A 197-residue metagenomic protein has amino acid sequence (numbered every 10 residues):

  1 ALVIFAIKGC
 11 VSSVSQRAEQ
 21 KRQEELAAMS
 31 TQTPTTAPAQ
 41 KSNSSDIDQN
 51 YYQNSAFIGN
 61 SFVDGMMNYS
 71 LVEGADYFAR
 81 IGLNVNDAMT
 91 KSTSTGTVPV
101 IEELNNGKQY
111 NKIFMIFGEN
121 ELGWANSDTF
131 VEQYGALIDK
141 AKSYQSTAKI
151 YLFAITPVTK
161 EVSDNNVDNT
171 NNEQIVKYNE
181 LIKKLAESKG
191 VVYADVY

Functional and structural regions predicted by a protein language model:
A1-K8: Hydrophobic membrane-insertion alpha-helices, especially the h-region of bacterial N-terminal signal peptides
G9-N54: N-terminal, intrinsically disordered, polar/charged segments of Gram-positive cell-envelope systems that serve as
N43-Q133: Conserved SGNH/GDSL esterase-like catalytic core that processes O-acyl groups on lipids and polysaccharides
Y51-N54, K108-I113, Q145-I150, S188-V192: Loop/turn elements at helix/coil->beta-strand transitions in domains of secreted/extracellular proteins
M67, G118, G135, D139-S146 (+1 more regions): Sec-exported extracytoplasmic/periplasmic mature domains
N120, K142-I175: Active-site segments of SGNH/GDSL-like serine hydrolases that catalyze O-acetyl group transfer/hydrolysis on lipids
D128-L137, I175-Y178: Charged helix-capping and loop-helix junction motifs
K160-V196: Substrate-gating cap/lid alpha-helix
